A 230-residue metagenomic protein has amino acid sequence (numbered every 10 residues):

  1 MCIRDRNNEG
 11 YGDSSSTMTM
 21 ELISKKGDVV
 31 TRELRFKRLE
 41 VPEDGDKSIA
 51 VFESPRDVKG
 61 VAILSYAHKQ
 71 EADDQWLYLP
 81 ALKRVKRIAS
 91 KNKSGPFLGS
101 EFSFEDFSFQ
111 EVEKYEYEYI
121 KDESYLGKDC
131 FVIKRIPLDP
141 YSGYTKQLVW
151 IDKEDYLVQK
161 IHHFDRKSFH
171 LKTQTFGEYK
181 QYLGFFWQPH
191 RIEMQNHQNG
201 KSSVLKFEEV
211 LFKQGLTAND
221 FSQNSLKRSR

Functional and structural regions predicted by a protein language model:
M1-D5: Conserved small/polar residues in nucleotide/adenosyl-binding loops
G10-I23, K47-A50: A short, Trp-centered hydrophobic/proline-enriched beta-strand micro-motif
G10-S14, D28, E40-P42: Extracellular or lumenal secretory-pathway regions
T19-E21, D28-R35, P42-D44, A67-K69 (+5 more regions): Ribonuclease/tRNase effector modules and their secretory precursors
G27-D28, S168: Residue-level signal for glycine
T31-D74: Mid-chain, structured segments of secreted extracytoplasmic proteins
E53, L64, D74-Y78, R84-I88 (+2 more regions): Gly/Pro-enriched, hydrophobic low-complexity segments that function as extracytoplasmic propeptides/linkers
E113-D122, K128: Long, terminal "pre-/pro-" and other extracytoplasmic accessory regions that lie outside the mature folded/catalytic
